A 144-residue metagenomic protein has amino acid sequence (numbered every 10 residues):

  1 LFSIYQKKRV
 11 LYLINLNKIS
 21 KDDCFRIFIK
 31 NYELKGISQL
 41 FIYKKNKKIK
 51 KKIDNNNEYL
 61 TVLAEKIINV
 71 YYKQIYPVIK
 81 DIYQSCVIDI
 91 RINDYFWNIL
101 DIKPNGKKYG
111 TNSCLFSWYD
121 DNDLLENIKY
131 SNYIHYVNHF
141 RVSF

Functional and structural regions predicted by a protein language model:
L1-N105: Phosphate-binding site of ATP-dependent enzymes
D81, D94-F144: C-terminal active-site "lid" helix and adjoining low-complexity regulatory extension at the edge of ATP-using catalytic
